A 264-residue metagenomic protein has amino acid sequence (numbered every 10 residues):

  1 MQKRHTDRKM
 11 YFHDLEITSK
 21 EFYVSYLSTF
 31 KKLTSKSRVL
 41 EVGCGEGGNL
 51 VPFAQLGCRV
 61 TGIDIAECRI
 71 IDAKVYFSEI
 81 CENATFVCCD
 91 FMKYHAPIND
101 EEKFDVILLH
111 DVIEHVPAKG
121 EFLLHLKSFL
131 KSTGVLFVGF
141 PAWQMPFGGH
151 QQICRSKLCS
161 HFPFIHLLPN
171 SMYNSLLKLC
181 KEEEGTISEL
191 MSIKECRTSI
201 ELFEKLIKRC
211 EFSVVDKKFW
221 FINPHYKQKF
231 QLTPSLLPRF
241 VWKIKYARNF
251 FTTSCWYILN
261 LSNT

Functional and structural regions predicted by a protein language model:
M1-E102, V106, L123, T252-Y257 (+1 more regions): Conserved N-terminal segment of class I S-adenosyl-L-methionine
V51, D72, A118-K119, F147-G149: Short glycine-/acidic-enriched loop or helix-start segments at secondary-structure transitions that form or flank
G57, C81-N83, T133, E211-V214: A generic structural signal for alpha->beta connector loops
K93, E114, M145: Active-site micro-motifs of SAM-dependent methyltransferase domains
L109-V112: A short beta-strand submotif of the Rossmann-like class I SAM-dependent methyltransferase core that lines
V116-P117, L130-K131: Helix-to-beta-strand junctions that scaffold the AdoMet/dcAdoMet cofactor pocket in Class I SAM-dependent enzymes
G120-H125, V135-N260: S-adenosyl-L-methionine-dependent methyltransferase catalytic module, highlighting the catalytic core
